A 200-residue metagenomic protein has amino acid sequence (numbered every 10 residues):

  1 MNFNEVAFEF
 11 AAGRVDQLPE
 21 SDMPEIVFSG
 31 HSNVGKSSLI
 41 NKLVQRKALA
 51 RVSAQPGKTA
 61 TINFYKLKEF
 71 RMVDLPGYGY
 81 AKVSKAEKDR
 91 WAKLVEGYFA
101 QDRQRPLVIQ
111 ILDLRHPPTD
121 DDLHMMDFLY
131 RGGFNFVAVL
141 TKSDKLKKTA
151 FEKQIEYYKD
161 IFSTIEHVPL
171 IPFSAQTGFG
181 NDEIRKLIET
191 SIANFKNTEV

Functional and structural regions predicted by a protein language model:
M1-K82, T198: Conserved G1/Walker A P-loop phosphate-binding module
F3-V15, K145-V200: Canonical P-loop GTPase G-domain recognition
Q45-L49, Q101, R131, T164 (+2 more regions): Conserved amphipathic alpha-helical interaction elements at protein-protein interfaces in regulatory, energy-coupling
Q45-R46, K88-W91, M125-F128, Q154-Y157 (+1 more regions): Glycine-rich, phosphate-binding/catalytic loops in enzymes
K58, F70, G77-Y80, R115-P117 (+2 more regions): Conserved nucleotide-binding/hydrolysis micro-motifs of P-loop NTPases
K68-R105: Conserved nucleotide-sensing/catalytic segment adjacent to the nucleotide-binding pocket in NTP-handling enzymes
K88-A92, T119, L123, N181: Amphipathic alpha-helical transducer elements in NTP-driven molecular machines
E96-V168: Conserved C-terminal guanine-recognition region of P-loop GTPase G domains, centered on the G4
